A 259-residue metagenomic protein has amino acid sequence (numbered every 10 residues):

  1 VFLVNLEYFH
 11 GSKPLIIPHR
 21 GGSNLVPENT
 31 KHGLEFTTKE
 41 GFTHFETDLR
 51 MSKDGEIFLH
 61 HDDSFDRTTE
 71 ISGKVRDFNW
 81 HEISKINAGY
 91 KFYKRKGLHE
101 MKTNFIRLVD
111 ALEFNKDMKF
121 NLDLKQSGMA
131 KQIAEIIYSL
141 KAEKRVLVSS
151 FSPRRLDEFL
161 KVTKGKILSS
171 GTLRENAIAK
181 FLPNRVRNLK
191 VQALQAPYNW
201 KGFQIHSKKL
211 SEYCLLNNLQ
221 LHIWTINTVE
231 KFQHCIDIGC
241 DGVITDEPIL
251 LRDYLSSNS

Functional and structural regions predicted by a protein language model:
V1-S259: Phosphate-group recognition and catalysis centered on beta-loop-alpha active-site segments
